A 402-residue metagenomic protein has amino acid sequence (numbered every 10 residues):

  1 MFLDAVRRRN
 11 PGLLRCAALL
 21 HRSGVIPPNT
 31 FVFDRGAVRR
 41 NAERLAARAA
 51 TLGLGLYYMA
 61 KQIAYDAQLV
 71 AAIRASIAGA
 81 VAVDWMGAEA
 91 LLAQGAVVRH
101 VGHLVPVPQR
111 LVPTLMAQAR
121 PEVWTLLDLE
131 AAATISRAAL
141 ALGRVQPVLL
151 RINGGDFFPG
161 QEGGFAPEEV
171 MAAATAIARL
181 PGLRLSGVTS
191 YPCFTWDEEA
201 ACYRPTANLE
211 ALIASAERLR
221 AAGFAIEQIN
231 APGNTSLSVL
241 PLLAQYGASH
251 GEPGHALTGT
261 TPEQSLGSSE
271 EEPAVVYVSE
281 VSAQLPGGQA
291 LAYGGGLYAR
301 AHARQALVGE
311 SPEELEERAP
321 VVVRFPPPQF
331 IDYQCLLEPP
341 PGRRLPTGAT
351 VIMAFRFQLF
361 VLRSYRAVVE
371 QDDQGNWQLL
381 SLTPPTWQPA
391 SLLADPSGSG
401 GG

Functional and structural regions predicted by a protein language model:
M1-P106, L111, W387-G402: A charged N-terminal "starter" segment
F33-R40, I63, M86, E130 (+6 more regions): Conserved active-site and cofactor/substrate-binding residues in soluble primary-metabolism enzymes
L45-T51, V101-V105, L127, N208-A222 (+1 more regions): Alpha-helix-loop-beta-strand connector modules within alpha/beta enzyme cores
G55-D197: Active-site-proximal beta-alpha core segment in soluble small-molecule metabolic enzymes
Y65-A67, F157, T195-D197, S236-V239 (+4 more regions): Flexible loop/turn segments at secondary-structure boundaries
G154-S269: Active-site loop/helix belt of alpha/beta enzymes
L237-L315: Active-site loop ensemble at the mouth of alpha/beta enzyme cores that anchors a bound cofactor
A292-G402: C-terminal accessory subdomain/extension
